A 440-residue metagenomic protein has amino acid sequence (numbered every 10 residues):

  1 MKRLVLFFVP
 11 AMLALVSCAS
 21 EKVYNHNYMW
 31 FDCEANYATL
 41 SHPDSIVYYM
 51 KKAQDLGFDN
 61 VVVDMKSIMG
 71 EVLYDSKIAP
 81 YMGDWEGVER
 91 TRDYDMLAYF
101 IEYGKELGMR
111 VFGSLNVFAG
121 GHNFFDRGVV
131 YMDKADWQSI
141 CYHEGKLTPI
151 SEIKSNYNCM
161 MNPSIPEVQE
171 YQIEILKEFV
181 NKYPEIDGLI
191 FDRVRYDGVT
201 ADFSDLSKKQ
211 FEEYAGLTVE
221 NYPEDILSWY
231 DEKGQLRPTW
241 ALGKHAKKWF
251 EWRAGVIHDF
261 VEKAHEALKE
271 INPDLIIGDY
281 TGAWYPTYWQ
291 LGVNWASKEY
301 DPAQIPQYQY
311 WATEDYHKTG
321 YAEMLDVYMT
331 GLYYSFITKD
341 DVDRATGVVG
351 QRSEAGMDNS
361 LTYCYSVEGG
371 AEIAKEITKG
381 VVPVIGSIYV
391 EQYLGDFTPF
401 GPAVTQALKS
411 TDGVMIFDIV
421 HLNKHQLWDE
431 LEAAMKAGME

Functional and structural regions predicted by a protein language model:
V23-L40, G113-Y183, R237-A246, V293 (+2 more regions): Active-site-adjacent "subsite" loops/lids of carbohydrate-active enzymes
F31-L40, I78-Y94, K154-E170, G243-H258 (+2 more regions): The substrate-binding groove and active-site-proximal loops of carbohydrate-active enzymes, especially glycoside
S45-E71, P184-D187, K318-T330, A407-V414: Catalytic domains of carbohydrate-active enzymes, especially glycoside hydrolases
K51-F58, F100-K105, M160-Y196, H258 (+1 more regions): An active-site-proximal structural segment forming one wall of the substrate-binding cleft that immediately precedes
F58-R92, R344-T346: Aromatic-lined carbohydrate-binding/catalytic grooves of carbohydrate-active enzymes
L73-W85, A119-K154, F191-L236, Q290-A303 (+1 more regions): Aromatic- and acidic-residue-enriched segments that line the glycan-binding/catalytic groove of carbohydrate-active
G216-Y393: Glycoside hydrolase catalytic-domain groove-lining segments
G395-G413, F417-E440: Aromatic-rich peripheral "rim/lid" segments of glycoside hydrolase catalytic domains that contact and position glycan
